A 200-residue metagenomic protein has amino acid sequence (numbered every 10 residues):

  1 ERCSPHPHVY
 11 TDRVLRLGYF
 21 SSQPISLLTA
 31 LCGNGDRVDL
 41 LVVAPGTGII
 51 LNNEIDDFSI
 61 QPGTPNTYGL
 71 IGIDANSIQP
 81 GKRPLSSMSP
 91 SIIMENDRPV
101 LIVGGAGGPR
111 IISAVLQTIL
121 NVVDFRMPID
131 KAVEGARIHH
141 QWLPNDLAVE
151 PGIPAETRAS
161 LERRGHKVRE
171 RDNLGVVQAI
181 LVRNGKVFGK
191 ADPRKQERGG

Functional and structural regions predicted by a protein language model:
E1-S4: Amphipathic alpha-helical
Y10-D12, V182: Alpha-helical and His/Cys-centered functional microenvironments
D12, R16-L174: Proteins synthesized as precursors that undergo proteolytic processing into mature forms
E156-G200: In a subset of proteins, long, contiguous C-terminal domains/tails are tracked
